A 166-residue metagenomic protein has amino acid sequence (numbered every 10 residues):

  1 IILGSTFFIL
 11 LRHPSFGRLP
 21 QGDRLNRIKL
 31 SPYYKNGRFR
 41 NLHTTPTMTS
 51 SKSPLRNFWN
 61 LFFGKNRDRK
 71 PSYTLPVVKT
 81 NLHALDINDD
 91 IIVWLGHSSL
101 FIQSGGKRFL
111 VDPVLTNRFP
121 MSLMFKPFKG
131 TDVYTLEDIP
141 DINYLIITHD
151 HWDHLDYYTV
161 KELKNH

Functional and structural regions predicted by a protein language model:
I2-F119, M124-K126, V133-D138: Metallo-beta-lactamase
S50, L123-H166: Active-site metal-binding motif and surrounding structural segment of the metallo-beta-lactamase
